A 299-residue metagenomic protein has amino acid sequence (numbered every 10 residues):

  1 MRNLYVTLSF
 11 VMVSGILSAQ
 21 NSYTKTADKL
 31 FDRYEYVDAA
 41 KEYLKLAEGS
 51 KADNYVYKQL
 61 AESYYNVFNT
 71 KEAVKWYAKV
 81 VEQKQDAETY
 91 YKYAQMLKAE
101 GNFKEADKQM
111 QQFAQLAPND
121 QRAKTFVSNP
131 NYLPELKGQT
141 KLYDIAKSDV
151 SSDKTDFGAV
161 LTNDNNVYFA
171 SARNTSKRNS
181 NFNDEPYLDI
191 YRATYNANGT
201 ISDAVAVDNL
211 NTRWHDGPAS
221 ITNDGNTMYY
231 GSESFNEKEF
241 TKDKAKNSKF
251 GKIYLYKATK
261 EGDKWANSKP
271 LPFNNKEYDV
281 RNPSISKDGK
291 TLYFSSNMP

Functional and structural regions predicted by a protein language model:
Q20-K45, G49: Alpha-helical segment of the N-proximal tetratricopeptide repeat
Y36-V37, T70, F103: TPR-repeat structural position
K92, A99, F103-E105, Q112-P299: Short, conserved micro-motifs composed of acidic
